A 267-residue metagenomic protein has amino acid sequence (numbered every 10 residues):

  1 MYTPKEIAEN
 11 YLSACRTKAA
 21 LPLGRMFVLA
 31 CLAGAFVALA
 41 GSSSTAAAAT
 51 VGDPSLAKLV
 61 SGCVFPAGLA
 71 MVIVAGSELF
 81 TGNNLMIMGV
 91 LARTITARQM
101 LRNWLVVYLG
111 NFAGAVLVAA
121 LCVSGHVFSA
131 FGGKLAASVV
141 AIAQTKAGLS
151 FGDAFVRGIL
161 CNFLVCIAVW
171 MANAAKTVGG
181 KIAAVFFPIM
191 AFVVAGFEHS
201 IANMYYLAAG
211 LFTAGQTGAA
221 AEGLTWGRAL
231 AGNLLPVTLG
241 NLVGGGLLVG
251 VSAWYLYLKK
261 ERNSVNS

Functional and structural regions predicted by a protein language model:
M1-S267: Alpha-helical transmembrane segments and their helix-helix packing motifs
